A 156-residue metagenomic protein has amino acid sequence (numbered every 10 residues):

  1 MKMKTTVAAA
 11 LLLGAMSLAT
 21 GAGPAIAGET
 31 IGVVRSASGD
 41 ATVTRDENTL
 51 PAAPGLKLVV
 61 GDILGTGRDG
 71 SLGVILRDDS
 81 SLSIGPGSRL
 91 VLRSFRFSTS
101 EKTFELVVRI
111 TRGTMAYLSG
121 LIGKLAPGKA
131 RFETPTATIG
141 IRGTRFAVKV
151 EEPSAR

Functional and structural regions predicted by a protein language model:
M1-T5: Positively charged n-region of N-terminal signal peptides that target proteins for export
T6-A8, E133: Short amphipathic alpha-helical "recognition" segments used for binding
A9-A19: Bacterial N-terminal signal peptides
G23-I63, G67-R156: Flexible, surface-exposed loop/linker segments and immediately adjacent secondary-structure boundaries
